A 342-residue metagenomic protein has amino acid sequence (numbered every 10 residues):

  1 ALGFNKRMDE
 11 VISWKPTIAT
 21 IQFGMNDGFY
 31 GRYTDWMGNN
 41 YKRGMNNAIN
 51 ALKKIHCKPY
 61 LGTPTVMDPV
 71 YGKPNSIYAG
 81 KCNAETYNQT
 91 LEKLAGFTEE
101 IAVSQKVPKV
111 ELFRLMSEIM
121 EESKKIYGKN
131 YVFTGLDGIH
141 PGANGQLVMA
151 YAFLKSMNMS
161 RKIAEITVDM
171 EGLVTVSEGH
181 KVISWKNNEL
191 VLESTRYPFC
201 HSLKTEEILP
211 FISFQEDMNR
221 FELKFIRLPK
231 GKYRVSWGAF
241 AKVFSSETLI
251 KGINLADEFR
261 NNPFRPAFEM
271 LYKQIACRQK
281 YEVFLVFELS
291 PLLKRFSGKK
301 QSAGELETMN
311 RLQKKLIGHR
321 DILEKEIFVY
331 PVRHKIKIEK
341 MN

Functional and structural regions predicted by a protein language model:
L2-N342: Alpha-helical cap/lid subdomain in secreted, periplasmic, or secretory-pathway luminal O-acyl-processing enzymes
